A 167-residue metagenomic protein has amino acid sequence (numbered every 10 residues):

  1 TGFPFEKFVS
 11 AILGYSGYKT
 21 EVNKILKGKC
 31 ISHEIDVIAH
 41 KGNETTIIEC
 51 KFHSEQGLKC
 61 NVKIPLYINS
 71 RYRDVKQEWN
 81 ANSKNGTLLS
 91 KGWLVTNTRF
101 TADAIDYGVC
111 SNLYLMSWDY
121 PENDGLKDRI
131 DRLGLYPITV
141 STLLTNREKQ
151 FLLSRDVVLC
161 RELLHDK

Functional and structural regions predicted by a protein language model:
T1-Y136, S154: Intrinsically disordered, low-complexity Ser/Thr/Pro/Gly-rich regulatory segments
N123, R129-K167: Compact, charge-rich alpha-helical regulatory domains located at protein termini
